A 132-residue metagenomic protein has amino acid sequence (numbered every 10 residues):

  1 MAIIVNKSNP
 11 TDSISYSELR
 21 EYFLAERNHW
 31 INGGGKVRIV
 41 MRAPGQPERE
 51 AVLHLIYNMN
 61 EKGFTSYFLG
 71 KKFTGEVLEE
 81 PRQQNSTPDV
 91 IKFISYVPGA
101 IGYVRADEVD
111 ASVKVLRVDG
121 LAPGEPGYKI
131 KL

Functional and structural regions predicted by a protein language model:
M1-L132: Exported/periplasmic ABC-transporter solute-binding proteins
